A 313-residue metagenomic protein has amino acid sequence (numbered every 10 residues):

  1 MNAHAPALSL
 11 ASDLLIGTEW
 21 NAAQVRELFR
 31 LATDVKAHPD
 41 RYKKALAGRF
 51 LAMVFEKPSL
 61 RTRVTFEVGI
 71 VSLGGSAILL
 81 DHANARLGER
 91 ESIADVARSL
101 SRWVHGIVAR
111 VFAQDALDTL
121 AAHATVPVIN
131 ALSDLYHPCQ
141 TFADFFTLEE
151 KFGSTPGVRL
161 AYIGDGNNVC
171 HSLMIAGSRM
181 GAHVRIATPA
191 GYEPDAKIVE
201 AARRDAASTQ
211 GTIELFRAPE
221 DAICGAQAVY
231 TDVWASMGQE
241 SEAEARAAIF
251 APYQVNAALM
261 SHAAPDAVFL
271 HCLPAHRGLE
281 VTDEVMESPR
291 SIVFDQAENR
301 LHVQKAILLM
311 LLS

Functional and structural regions predicted by a protein language model:
M1-V64, V68, Y136: Positively charged, low-complexity intrinsically disordered leader regions
K44-E149, R277: Phosphate/diphosphate ligand-binding glycine-rich loop within oxidoreductases
L46-L51, P156-V158, D266: Phosphate-coordination loops involved in phosphoryl transfer and adenosine-cofactor binding
E56-V68, F152-T231: Glycine-rich phosphate/diphosphate-binding loop of Rossmann-like nucleotide-binding domains
L73, W103, H123-T125, M180 (+2 more regions): Short, structured coil segments at secondary-structure junctions
R204-E284: Rossmann-like adenosine-cofactor binding region
D266-A267, C272-S313: Adenosine-phosphate binding glycine-rich loop
